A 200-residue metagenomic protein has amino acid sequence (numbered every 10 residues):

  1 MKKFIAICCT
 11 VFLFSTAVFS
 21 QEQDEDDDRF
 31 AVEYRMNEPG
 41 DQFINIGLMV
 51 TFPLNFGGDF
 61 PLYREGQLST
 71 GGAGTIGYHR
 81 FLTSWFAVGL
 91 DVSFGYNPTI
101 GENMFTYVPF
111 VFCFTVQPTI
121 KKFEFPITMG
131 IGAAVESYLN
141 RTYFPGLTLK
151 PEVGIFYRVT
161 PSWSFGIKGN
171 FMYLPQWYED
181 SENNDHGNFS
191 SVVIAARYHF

Functional and structural regions predicted by a protein language model:
F4-F14: Sec-dependent N-terminal signal peptides
S20-R80, Y138, S191-F200: Short glycine/proline- and aromatic-enriched beta-strand/turn motifs that initiate or cap beta-hairpins
F52-L54, G72-L149, Y157-W163, S190-F200: Gram-negative (and chloroplast) outer-membrane scaffold detector with strong preference for beta-barrel transmembrane
F60-R64, P98-G101, S137-R141, W177-N184: Extracellular loop and loop/strand-boundary signature of outer-membrane beta-barrel proteins
K168-N170: Internal, hydrophobic beta-strand segments that form the core of beta-sheet-rich folds
